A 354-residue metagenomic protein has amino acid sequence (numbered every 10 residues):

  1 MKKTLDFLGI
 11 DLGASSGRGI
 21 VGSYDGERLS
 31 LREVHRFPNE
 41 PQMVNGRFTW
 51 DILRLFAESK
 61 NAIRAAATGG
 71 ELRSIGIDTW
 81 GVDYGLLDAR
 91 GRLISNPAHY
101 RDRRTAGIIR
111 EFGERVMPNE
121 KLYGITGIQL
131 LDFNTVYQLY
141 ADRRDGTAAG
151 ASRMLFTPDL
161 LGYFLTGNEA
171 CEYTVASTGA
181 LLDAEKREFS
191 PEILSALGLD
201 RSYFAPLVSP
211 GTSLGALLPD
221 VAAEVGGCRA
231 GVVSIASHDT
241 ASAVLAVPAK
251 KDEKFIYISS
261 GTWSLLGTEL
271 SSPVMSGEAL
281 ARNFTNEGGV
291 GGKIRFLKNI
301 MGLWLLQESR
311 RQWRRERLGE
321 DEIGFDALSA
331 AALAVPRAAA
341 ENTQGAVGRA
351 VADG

Functional and structural regions predicted by a protein language model:
M1-S95, G107, E111, G124 (+3 more regions): N-terminal glycine/serine-rich phosphate-binding loop of ATP-dependent small-molecule kinases, especially carbohydrate
K2, L8-G9, A106, G113-T126 (+4 more regions): Active-site core segments that coordinate phosphate-bearing ligands/cofactors across diverse enzyme families
K3, G13-S16, E71-R73, D78-W80 (+5 more regions): Short, basic and Ser/Thr-rich N-terminal targeting/leader segments
D102: Carbohydrate-associated surface elements
G127-L130, S177-L182, V208-T212: Conserved short loop/turn motifs at secondary-structure junctions
N134-Y140: A charged, well-structured terminal subsegment
G167-A176: Enzymes and membrane/adaptor proteins characterized by extended Gly/Ser/Thr/Asp/Glu-rich, aromatic-dotted
S209-L217, S237: Glycine-rich phosphate-binding loops at beta-strand->alpha-helix junctions
